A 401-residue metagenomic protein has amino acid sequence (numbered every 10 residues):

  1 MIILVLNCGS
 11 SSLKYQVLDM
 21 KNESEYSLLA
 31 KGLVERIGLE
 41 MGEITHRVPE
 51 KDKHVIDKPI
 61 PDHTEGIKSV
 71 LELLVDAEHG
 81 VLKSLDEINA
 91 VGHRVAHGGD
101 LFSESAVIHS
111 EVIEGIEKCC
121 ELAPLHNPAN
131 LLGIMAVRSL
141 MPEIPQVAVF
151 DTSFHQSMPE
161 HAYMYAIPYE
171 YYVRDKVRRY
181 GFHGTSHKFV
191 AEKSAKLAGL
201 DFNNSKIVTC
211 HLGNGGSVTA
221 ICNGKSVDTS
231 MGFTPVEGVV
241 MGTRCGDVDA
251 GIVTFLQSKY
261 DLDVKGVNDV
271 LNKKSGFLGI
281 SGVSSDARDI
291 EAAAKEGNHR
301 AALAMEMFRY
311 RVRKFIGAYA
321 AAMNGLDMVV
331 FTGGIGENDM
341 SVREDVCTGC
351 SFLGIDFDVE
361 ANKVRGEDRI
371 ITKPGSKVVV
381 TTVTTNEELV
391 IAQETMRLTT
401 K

Functional and structural regions predicted by a protein language model:
M1-G99: N-terminal glycine/serine-rich phosphate-binding loop of ATP-dependent small-molecule kinases, especially carbohydrate
G9, H93-H97, L212, V330-N338: Glycine-rich beta-strand-to-loop/alpha-helix junction loops that act as flexible
L73-I88, K196-D201, I316-D327: Phosphate/pyrophosphate-binding loops at sites that engage ATP/ADP/AMP, CoA/4′-phosphopantetheine, polyphosphate
L74, E78-H126, V147, F154-A162: Short beta-strand-loop/turn "lid" adjacent to the catalytic site in phosphate-handling enzymes
F154-K259: Glycine-rich phosphate-binding loop of actin/hexokinase-like ATP-binding domains
I221-C222, V227-D263, D269, G333-V364: Catalytic phosphate/nucleotide-handling subdomain of diverse soluble enzymes
D269, G276-I280, A287-A322: Adenine-nucleotide phosphate-binding core of ATP-dependent small-molecule kinases
A302, E306-D327, G336-K401: Internal helix-turn-beta structural module
